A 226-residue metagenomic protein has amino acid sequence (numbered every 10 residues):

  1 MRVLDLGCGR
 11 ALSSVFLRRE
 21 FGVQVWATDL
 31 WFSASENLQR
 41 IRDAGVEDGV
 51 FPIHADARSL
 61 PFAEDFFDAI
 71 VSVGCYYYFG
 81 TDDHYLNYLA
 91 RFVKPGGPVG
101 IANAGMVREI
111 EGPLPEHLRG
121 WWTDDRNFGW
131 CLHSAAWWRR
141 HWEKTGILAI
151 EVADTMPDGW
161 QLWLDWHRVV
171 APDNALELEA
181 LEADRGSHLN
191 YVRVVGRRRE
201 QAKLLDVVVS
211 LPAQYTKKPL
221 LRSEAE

Functional and structural regions predicted by a protein language model:
L4, R10-S59: Class I SAM-dependent methyltransferase SAM/SAH-binding core
R58-I70: A short acidic, Gly/Pro-enriched loop at the edge of an enzyme's catalytic core that lines a small-molecule cofactor
A69-T81: A short SAM/SAH-binding and catalytic strip from SAM-dependent methyltransferases
D83-P98: A short glycine-rich, Lys/Arg-flanked "PGG" loop and its adjoining helix->strand segment in the class I
G100-T123: Conserved class I S-adenosyl-L-methionine
W130-G146: Short alpha-helix
L148-D173: Conserved catalytic loop of SAM-dependent methyltransferase domains
L176-E226: C-terminal lobe and adjacent flexible extensions of AdoMet/dcAdoMet transferase-like proteins
